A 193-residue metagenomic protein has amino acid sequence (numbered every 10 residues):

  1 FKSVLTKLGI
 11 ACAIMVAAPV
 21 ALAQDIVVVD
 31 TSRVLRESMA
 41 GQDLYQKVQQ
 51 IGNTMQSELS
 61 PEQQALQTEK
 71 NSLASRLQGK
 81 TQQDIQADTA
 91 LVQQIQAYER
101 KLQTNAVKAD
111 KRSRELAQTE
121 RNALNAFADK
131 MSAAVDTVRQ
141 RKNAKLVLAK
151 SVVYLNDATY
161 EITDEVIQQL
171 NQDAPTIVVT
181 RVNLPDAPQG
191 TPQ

Functional and structural regions predicted by a protein language model:
F1-G9: Bacterial N-terminal signal peptides that target proteins for export
K7, A17-A23: Sec/Tat signal peptide C-region and signal peptidase I cleavage site
A11-I14, P192: N-terminal membrane-targeting/anchoring regions of envelope/secretory proteins
I14-M15, P19, Q42: Hydrophobic alpha-helical membrane context
A23-Q193: Amphipathic, charged alpha-helical segments and their helix-to-coil junctions in extracytoplasmic/peripheral assemblies
